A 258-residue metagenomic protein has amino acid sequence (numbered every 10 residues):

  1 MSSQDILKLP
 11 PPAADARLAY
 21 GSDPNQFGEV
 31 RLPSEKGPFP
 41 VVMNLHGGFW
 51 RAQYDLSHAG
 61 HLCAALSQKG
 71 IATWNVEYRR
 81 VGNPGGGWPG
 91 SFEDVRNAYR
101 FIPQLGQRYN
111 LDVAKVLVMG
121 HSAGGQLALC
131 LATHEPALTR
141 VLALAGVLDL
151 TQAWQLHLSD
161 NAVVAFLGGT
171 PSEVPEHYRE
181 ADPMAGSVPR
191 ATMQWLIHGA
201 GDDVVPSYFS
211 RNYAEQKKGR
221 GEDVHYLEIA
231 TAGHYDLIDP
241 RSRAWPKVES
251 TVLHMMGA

Functional and structural regions predicted by a protein language model:
M1-K36: N-terminal cap/lid segment of alpha/beta-hydrolase-fold proteins
R31, V204, R211-A258: C-terminal catalytic histidine-bearing segment of alpha/beta-hydrolase fold enzymes
S34-P38, V42-A65: Short, surface-exposed "cap/lid" segments of acyl-processing enzymes
Y54-C63, W74-K115: Catalytic nucleophile-loop/oxyanion-hole region of alpha/beta-hydrolase and closely related hydrolase-like folds
V118-G120, L144, I197: Short beta-strand immediately N-terminal to the catalytic nucleophile in serine-hydrolase-like folds
G120-C130: Glycine-rich nucleophile elbow surrounding the catalytic serine of serine-hydrolase chemistry
C130-V174: Hydrolase active-site cap/lid region
R190, L196-H198, D202: Short beta-strand/loop motif that positions the catalytic acidic residue of the alpha/beta-hydrolase fold
